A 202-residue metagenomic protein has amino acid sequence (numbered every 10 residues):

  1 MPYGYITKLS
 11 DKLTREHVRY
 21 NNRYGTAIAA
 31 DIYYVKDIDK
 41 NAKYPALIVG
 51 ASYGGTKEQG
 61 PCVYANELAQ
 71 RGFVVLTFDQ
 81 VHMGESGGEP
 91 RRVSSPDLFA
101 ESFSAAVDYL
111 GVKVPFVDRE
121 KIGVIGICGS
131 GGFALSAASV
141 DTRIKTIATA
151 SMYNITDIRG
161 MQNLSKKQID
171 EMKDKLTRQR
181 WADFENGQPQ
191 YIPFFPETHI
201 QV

Functional and structural regions predicted by a protein language model:
P2-A42, P96: N-terminal cap/lid segment of alpha/beta-hydrolase-fold proteins
N41-S52: Short beta-strand element of the alpha/beta-hydrolase
G54-N66, Q80: The serine-hydrolase catalytic nucleophile loop
G60, V93-P115: Alpha/beta-hydrolase active-site loop
E67-G87: Conserved alpha/beta-hydrolase
P115-C128: Alpha/beta-hydrolase fold nucleophile elbow
G126-S136: Glycine-rich nucleophile elbow surrounding the catalytic serine of serine-hydrolase chemistry
L135-V202: Alpha/beta-hydrolase-fold enzymes
